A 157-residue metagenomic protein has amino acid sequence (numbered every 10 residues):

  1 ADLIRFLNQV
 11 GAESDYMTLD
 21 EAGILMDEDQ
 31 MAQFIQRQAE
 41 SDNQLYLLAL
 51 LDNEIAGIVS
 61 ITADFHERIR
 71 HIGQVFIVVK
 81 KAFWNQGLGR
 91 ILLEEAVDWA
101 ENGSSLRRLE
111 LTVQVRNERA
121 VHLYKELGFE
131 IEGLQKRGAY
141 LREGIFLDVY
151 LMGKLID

Functional and structural regions predicted by a protein language model:
A1-A22: A short, well-structured alpha-helix characteristic of acyl/acetyltransferase catalytic modules
G11, G23-A82, L93-E94, L155-D157: Acetyl-CoA-dependent GNAT
V79, N85-A100, V121-E126: Conserved acetyl-CoA-binding loop-helix of GNAT-fold acetyltransferases
L93, A100-T112: Conserved GNAT acetyl-CoA-binding A-motif
E110-V113, K125-I145: Conserved catalytic-core motifs of GNAT/GCN5-like acyltransferases
E143-D157: Terminal substrate-recognition subdomain of acyl/acetyltransferases
